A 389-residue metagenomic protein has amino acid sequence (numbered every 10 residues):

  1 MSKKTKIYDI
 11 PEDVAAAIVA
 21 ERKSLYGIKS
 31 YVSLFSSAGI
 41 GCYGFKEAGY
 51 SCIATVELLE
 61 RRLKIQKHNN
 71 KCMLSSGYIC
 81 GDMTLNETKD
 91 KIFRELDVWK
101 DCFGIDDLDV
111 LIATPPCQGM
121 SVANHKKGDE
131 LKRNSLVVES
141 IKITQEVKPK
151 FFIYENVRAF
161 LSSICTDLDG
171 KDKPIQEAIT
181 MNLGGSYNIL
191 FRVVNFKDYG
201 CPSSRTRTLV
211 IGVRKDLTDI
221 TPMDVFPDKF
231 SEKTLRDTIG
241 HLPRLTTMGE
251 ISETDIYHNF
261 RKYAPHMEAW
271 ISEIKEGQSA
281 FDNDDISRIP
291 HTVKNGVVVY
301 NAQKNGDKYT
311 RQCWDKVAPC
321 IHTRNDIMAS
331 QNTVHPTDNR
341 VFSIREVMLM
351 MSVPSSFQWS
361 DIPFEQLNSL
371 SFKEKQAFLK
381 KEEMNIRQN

Functional and structural regions predicted by a protein language model:
M1-V19, K23, S279-K294, Q303: Long, low-complexity, intrinsically disordered N-terminal extensions of eukaryotic proteins, enriched
K4-K148, R158-K173: Core alpha/beta nucleotide-donor-binding catalytic domains of modification enzymes
Y50, K148, S204-R205, W314-V317: Short, well-ordered loop/turn elements at secondary-structure boundaries
E57, E155, E346: Acidic-residue sensor for enzyme active/binding pockets
I92-L108, C117-K308: Class I S-adenosyl-L-methionine
F260-N389: C-terminal target-recognition/interaction regions appended to catalytic cores
